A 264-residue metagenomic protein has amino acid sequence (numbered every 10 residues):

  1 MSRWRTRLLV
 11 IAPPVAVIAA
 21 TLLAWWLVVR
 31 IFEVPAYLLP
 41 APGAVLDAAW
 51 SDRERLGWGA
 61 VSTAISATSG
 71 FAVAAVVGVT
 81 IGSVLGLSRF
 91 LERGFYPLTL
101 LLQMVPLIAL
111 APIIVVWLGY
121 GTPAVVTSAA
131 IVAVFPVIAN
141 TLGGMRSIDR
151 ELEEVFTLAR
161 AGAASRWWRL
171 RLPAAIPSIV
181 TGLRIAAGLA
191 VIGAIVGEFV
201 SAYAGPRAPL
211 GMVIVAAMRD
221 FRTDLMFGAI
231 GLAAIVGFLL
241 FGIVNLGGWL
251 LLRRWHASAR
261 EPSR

Functional and structural regions predicted by a protein language model:
R3, R30-V73, M212: Periplasmic/extracellular loop-to-transmembrane helix junction in inner-membrane transport proteins
L9-I31: N-terminal signal-anchor transmembrane alpha helix
S69-T99: Transmembrane-helix boundary motif in ABC transporter permease subunits
R89, R146, P177, T223 (+1 more regions): C-terminal transmembrane helix and the adjacent membrane-cytosol boundary/short C-terminal tail of inner/organellar
T99-P136, G143-G144: Generic hydrophobic transmembrane alpha-helix motif, especially the helices
V116-W117, A194-F227, L232, S258-P262: Glycine-rich helix-loop "coupling/hinge" segments at transmembrane-helix boundaries in multipass transporters
T127-I131, A164-G197, L240, V244: Transmembrane alpha-helices
N140-I179, I214: Short cytoplasmic-facing helical segments at TM-TM junctions of multi-pass membrane proteins
